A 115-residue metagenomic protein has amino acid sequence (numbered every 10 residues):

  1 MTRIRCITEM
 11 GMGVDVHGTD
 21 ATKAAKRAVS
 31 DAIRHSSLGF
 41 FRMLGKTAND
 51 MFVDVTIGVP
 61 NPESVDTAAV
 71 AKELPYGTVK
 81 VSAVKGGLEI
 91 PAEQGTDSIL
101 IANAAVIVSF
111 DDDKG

Functional and structural regions predicted by a protein language model:
T2-G45, P60-V65, A105-G115: Conserved mixed alpha/beta catalytic, RNA-binding, or beta-rich assembly cores of soluble enzyme, regulatory
I4, N49-V53, G77, A102: A generic structural signal for short beta-strands and their flanking turns/coil linkers
A24-A25, V70-K72: Short intrinsically disordered coil segments
A28, G45-N49, P75, I90: Solvent-exposed, non-transmembrane amphipathic alpha-helical segments
R42-D50, T96-L100: Short, surface-exposed loop and linker segments with low hydrophobicity and enrichment for Pro/Ser/Thr
A48-V70: Conserved beta-ketoacyl condensing-enzyme motif
L74-G115: C-terminal edge-of-domain segments
